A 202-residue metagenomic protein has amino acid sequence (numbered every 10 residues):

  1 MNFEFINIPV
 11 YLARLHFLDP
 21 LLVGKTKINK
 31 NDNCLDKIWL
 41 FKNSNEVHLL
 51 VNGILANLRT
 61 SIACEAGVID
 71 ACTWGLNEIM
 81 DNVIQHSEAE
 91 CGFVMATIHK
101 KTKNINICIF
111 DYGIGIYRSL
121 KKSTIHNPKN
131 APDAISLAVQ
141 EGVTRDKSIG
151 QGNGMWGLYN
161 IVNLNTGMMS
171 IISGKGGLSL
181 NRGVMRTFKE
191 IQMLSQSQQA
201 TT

Functional and structural regions predicted by a protein language model:
M1-N57, G67: STAS-like cytosolic regulatory interaction modules
L22-D32, N45-E46, T124-K129, Q140-T202: Flexible, glycine-/charge-rich segments associated with ATP-binding catalytic modules
C34-C64, Y117, T124-E141, N160: Helix-loop-beta hinge of the Bergerat
A66-K101, Y159-V162: Conserved ATP-binding N-box helix of the HATPase_c
K103-I107, T201: Short beta-strand element(s) in the Bergerat
D111: Acidic ATP/Mg2+-coordinating residue in the GHKL
I114: Glycine-rich G1-box
